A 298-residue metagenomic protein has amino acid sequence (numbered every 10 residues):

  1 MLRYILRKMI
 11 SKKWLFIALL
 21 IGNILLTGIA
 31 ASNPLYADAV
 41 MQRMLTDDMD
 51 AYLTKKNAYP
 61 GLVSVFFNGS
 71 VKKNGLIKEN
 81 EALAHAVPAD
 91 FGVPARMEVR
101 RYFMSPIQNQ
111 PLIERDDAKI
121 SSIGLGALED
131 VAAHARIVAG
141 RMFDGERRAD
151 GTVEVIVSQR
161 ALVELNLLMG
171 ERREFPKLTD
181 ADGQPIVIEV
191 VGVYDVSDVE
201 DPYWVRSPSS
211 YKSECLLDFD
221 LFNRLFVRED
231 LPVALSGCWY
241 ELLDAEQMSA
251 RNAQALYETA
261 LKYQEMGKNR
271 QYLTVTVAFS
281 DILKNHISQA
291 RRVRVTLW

Functional and structural regions predicted by a protein language model:
L2-W298: Membrane transport/envelope proteins' first extracytoplasmic loop
